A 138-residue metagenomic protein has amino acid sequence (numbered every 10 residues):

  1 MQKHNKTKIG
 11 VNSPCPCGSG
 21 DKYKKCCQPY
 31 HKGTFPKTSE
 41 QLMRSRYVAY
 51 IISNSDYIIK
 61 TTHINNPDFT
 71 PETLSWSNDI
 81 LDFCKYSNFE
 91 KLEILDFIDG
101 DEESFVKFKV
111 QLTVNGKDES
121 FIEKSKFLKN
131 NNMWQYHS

Functional and structural regions predicted by a protein language model:
M1-T7, D101, E119, K126: Intrinsically disordered, low-complexity linkers and tails
Q2-S45: Short, low-complexity N-terminal intrinsically disordered segments enriched in polar/charged residues
S13, E102, N132-M133: Beta-strand-connecting loop/turn residues
P14, D96, K124-K126: Short, surface-exposed charged micro-motifs
Y30-K60, F97-D99: Short microdomains enriched in Cys/His and/or Lys/Arg
K60-I94: Short solvent-exposed beta->alpha transition segments
I80-K117: Surface-exposed, charged secondary-structure patches
E119-S138: Short beta-strand edge/turn micro-motifs at domain boundaries
